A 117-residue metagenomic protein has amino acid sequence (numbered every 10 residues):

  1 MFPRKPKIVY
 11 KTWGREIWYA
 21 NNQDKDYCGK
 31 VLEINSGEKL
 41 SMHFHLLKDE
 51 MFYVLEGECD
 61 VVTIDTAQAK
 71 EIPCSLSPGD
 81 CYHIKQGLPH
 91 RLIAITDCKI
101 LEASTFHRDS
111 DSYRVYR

Functional and structural regions predicted by a protein language model:
M1-K30, K39-S41, P73-C74, V115-R117: A short, N-terminal "cap"/entry segment at the start of jelly-roll beta-barrel domains of the cupin/DSBH fold
F2-K5, V9-T12, Q68-A69, P89-R117: Double-stranded beta-helix
V31, M51, E71-S75, P89: Well-ordered beta-strand positions in beta-sheet-rich domains
L32-K48, F52: Short, well-structured hydrophobic secondary-structure segments
G37, E56, D97: ATP/adenylate-binding site constellation spanning eukaryotic-like Ser/Thr protein kinases, ABC-transporter
S41-H43, V61-V62, H83-I84, P89-I95 (+1 more regions): Short beta-strand His + acidic residue motifs that chelate non-heme Fe in jelly-roll/DSBH and cupin folds
L47-D65: Glycine- and acidic-residue-biased ligand/ion/polar-headgroup-sensing regions
D65-Q86: Short acidic-glycine-tyrosine-enriched beta hairpin
